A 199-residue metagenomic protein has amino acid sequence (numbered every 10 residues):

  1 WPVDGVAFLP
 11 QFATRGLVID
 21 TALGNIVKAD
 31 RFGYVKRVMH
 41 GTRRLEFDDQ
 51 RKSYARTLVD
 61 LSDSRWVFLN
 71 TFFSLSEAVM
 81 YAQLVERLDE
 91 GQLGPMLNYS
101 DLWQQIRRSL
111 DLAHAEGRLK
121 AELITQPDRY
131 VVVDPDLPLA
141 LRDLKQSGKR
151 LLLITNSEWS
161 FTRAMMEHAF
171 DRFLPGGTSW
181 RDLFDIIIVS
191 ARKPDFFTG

Functional and structural regions predicted by a protein language model:
W1-G199: HAD-like aspartate-dependent phosphatase fold
